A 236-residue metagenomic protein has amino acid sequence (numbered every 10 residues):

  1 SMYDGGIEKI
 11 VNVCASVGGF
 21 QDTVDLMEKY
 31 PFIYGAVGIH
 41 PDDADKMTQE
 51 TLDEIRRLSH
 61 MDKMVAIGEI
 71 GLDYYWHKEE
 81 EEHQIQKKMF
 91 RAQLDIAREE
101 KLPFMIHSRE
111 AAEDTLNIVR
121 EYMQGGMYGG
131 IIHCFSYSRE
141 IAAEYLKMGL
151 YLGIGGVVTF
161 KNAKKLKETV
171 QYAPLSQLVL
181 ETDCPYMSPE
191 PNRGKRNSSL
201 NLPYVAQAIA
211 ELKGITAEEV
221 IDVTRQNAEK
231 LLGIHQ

Functional and structural regions predicted by a protein language model:
S1-Q236: Mid-domain alpha/beta scaffold segments of enzyme catalytic cores
